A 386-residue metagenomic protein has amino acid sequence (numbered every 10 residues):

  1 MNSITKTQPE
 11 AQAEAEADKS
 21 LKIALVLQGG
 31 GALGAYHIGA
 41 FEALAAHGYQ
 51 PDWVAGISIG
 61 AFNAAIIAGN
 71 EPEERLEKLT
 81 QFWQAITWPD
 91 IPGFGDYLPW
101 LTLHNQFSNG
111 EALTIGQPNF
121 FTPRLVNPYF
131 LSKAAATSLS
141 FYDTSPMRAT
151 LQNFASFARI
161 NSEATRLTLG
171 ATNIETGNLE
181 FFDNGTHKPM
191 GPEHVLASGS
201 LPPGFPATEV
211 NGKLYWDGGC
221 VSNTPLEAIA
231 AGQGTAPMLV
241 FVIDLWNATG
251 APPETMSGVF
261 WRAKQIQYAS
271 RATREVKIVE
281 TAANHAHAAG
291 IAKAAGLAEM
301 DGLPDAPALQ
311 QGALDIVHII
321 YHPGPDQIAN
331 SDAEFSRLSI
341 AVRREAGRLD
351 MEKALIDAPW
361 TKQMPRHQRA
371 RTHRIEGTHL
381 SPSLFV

Functional and structural regions predicted by a protein language model:
M1-S20, W88-P89, L103-L113, S381-V386: N-terminal low-complexity/intrinsically disordered extensions
K19-A24, G31-L139, S145, L151 (+4 more regions): Patatin-like phospholipase
Q50-W53, K213, L314: Short active-site oxyanion
A55, G170, L239-I243, D315-I319: Hydrophobic/aromatic beta-strand patches that form the interior of the parallel beta-sheet core in alpha/beta enzyme
I59, L245-T249: Short beta-alpha junction loops
Y129-T235, V242, G250, M256-G258: Active-site gating loop/helix substructures
P146, A283-V386: C-terminal helical/tail subdomains of lipid-metabolizing enzymes
E254-A294: Acidic, Ser/Thr-rich peripheral helices and adjacent loops at domain boundaries
